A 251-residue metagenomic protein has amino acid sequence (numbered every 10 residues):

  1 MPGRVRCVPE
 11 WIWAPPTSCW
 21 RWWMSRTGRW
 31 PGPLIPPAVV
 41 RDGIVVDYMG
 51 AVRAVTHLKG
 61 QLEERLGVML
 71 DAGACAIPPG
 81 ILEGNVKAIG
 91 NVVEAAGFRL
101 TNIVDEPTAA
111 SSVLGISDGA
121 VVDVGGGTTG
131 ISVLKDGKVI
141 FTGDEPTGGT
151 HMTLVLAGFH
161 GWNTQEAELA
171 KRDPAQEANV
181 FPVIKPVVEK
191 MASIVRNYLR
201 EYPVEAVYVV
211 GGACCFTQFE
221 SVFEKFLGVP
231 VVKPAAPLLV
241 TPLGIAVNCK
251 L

Functional and structural regions predicted by a protein language model:
M1-P15, W23-V124, D136-L251: Nucleotide/phosphate-binding catalytic cleft detector across ATP-hydrolyzing and phosphate-transferring enzymes
S18-W23, T129-V133: Short beta-strand scaffold segments in enzyme catalytic cores
